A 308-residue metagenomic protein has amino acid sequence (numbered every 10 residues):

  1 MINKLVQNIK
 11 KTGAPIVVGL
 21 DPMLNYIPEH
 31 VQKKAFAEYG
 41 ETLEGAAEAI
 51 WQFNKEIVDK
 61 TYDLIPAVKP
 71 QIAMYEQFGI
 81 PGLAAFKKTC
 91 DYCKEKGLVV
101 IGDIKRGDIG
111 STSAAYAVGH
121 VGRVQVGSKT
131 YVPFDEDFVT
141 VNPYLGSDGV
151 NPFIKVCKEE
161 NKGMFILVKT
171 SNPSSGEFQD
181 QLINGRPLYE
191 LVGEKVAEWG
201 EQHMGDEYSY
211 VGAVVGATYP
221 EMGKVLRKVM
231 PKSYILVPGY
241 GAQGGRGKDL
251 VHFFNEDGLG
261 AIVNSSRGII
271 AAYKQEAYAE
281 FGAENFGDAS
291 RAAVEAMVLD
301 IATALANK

Functional and structural regions predicted by a protein language model:
M1-K60, A279-F281: N-terminal glycine-rich anion-binding loop in soluble enzyme alpha/beta folds
T12-I16, D63-P66, K96-L98, F134-D137 (+4 more regions): Short, well-ordered coil/turn segments that N-cap beta-strands
V18, V68, D103, V139 (+2 more regions): Conserved, mostly hydrophobic/aromatic
G45-A46, K69-G82: Glycine-rich, proline-tolerant flexible connector loops at the mouths of alpha/beta enzymes
V58-I65, Y92-E95, I154-E159, R227-M230 (+1 more regions): Acidic (Asp/Glu)-rich catalytic clusters
I104, D108-G212: Conserved anion-binding
A217-N264, G268-Q275: A C-terminal functional module that forms or caps the active site or interfaces directly with catalytic machinery
L250-E256, A271-K308: C-terminal helical cap(s) of enzyme catalytic domains, especially alpha/beta-barrels
